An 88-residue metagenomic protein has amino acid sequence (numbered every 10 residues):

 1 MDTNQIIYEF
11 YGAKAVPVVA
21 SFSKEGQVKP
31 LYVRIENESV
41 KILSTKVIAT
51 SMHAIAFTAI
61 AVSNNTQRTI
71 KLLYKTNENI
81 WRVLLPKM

Functional and structural regions predicted by a protein language model:
M1-M88: Cysteine-centric segments in proteins
